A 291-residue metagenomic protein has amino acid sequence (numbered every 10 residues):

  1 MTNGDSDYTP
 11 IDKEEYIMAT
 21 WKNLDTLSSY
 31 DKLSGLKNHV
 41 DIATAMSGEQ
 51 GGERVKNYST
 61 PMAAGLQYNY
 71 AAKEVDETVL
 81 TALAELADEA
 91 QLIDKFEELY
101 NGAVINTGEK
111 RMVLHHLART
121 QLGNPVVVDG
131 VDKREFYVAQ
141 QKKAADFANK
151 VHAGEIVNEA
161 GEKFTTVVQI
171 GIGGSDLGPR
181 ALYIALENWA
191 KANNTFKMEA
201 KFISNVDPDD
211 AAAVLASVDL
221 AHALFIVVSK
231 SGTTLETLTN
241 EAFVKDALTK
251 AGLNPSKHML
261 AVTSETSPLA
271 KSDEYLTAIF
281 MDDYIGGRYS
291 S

Functional and structural regions predicted by a protein language model:
M1-I17: Short, Lys/Arg-enriched N-terminal segments with co-localized hydrophobic residues within the first ~10-30 amino acids
N3-G4, H115, A247, G286: Tryptophan-centered motif/residue detector
Y8, E15, R111-L114, T266: Generic N-terminal initiation segments characterized by hydrophobic and/or small/turn-forming residues
K13-M18, M46, G287-S291: Short, intrinsically disordered, charge-balanced linker/junction segments flanking boundaries in proteins
E15-I17, T44, A216, T249: Polar/charged alpha-helical tracts
W21-A160: Extended, charge-enriched "interface" segments that sit outside catalytic cores
D146-G154, G161-S291: Glycine-rich phosphate-binding loops that contact phosphosugars or nucleotide phosphates
